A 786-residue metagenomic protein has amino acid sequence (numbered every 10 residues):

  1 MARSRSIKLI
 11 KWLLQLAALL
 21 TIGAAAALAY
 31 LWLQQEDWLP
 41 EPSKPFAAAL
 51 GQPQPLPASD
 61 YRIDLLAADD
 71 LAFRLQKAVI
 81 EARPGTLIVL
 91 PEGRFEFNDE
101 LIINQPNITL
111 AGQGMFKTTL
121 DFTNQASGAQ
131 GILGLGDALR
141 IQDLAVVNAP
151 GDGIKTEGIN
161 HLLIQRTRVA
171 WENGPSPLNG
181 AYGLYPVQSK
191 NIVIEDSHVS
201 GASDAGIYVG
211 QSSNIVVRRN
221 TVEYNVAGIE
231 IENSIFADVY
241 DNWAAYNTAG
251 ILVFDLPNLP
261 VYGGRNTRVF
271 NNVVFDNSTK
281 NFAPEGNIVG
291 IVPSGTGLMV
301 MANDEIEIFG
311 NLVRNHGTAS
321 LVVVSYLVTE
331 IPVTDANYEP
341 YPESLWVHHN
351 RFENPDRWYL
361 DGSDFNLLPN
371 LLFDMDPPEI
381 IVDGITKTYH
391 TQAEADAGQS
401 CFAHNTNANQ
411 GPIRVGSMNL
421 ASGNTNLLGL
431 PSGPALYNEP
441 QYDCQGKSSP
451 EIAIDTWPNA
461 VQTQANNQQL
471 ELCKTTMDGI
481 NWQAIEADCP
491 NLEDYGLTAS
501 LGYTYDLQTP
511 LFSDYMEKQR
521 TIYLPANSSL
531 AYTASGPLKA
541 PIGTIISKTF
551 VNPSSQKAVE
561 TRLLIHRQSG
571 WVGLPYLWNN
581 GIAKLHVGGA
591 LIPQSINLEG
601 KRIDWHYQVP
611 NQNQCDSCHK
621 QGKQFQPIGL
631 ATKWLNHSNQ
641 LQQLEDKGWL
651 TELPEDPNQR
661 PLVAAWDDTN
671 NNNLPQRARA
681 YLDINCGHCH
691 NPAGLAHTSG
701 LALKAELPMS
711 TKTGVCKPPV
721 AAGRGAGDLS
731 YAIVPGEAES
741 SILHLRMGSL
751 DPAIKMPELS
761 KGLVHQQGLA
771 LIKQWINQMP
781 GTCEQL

Functional and structural regions predicted by a protein language model:
A2-I22: N-terminal Sec-pathway targeting helices
D60-V89: Acidic Gly/Asp/Thr-rich repetitive segments characteristic of extracellular carbohydrate-active and adhesion proteins
D64-F73, N107-P150, N173: Right-handed parallel beta-helix/beta-spiral solenoid domain characteristic of secreted/periplasmic
L75, N98, F122-L133, N148-K155 (+8 more regions): Extracellular beta-strand/beta-solenoid scaffold signature
L75-E81, E96-Q105, L110, D121 (+3 more regions): Short, T/G/N/S-enriched strand-turn elements that build extracellular solenoid repeat scaffolds
Q113-F116, D137-N148, N160-N173, K190-A205 (+5 more regions): Right-handed parallel beta-helix
R166, D241, L256, N271 (+1 more regions): Extracellular beta-rich repeat passengers
N466-K474, I480, P537, S555-L786: Sequence context surrounding c-type heme c attachment/ligation sites in exported
